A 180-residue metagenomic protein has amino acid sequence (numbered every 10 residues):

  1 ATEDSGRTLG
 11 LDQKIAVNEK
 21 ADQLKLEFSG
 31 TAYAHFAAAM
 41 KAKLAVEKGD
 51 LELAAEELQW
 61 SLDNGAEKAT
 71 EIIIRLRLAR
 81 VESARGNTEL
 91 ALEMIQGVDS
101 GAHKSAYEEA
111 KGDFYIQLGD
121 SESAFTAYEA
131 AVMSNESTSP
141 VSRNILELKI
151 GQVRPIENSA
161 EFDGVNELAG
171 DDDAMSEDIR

Functional and structural regions predicted by a protein language model:
A1-A32: Short extracytoplasmic
A1-S5, A42, A79, G112 (+1 more regions): Conserved small-residue packing positions in alpha-helical repeats and bundles
K14, A32-A106: Alpha-helical adaptor scaffolds
D22-G30, W60-E67, Q96-A102, V132-S137 (+1 more regions): Solenoid-like repeat scaffolds
M40, R77, A110, Q117 (+2 more regions): "A position-specific structural signal for the A-helix of alpha-solenoid helical repeats
K43-E52, R80-A91, Q117-T126, I150-A169: Alpha-helical linker/edge segments of TPR/alpha-solenoid repeat scaffolds and analogous pre-/post-domain helices
S100, G119-P140, G151: TPR/TPR-like (Sel1-like) alpha-helical repeat modules
